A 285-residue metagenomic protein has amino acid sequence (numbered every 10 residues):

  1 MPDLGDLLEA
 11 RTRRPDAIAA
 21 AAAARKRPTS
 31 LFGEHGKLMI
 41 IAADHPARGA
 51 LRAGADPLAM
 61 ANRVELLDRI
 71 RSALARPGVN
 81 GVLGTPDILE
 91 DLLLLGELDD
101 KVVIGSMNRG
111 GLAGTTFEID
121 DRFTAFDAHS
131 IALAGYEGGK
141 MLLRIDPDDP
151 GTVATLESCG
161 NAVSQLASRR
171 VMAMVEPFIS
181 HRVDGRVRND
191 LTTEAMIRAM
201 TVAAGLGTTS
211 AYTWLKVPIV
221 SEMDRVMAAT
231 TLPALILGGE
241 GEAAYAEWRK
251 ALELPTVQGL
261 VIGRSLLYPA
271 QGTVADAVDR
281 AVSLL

Functional and structural regions predicted by a protein language model:
M1-D44, G49, L92-D100: N-terminal amphipathic alpha-helix/helix-capping segment at the start of soluble metabolic enzymes
I40-A42, K216, V261: Structured core elements
A47, A53-P77, G81, L89 (+4 more regions): Alpha/beta enzyme core
L51-G54, Q271-T273: Short conserved micro-motifs at the rims of enzyme active sites and ligand-binding pockets
T85: N-terminal glycine-rich phosphate/pyrophosphate-binding loops that anchor nucleotide-derived ligands and cofactors
I236-G238, I262: Thr-Gly-centered strand-to-loop micro-motif
G259-L267: Short acidic/histidine-rich active-site segments
L267-L285: C-terminal helical cap(s) of enzyme catalytic domains, especially alpha/beta-barrels
